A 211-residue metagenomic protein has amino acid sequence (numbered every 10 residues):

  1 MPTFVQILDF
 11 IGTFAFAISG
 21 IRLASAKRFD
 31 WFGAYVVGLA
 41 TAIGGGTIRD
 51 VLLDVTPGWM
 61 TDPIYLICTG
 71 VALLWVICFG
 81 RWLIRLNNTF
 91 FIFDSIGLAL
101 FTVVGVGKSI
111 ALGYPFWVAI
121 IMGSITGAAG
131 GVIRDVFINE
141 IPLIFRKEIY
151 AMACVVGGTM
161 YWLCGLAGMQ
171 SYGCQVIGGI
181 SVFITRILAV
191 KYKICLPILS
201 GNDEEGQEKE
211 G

Functional and structural regions predicted by a protein language model:
M1, I194-G211: Intrinsically disordered, low-complexity non-transmembrane regions of multi-pass membrane transporters
M1-F4, D50-M60, V104-V118, L163-C174: Helix-coil boundary and interhelical linker segments in multi-pass alpha-helical membrane proteins
M1-L53, G58: N-terminal topogenic module of multi-pass integral membrane proteins
P2-T13, P57-V71, P115-G127: Structural signature of hydrophobic alpha-helical transmembrane segments
A17-K27, D50, L74-N87, V132-P142 (+1 more regions): C-terminal ends of transmembrane helices
F32-A40, D62-I67, N87-L98, M122 (+1 more regions): Cytoplasmic-side transmembrane-helix entry/capping segments in multi-pass membrane proteins
V36-A40, T47-L53, I121, I125 (+2 more regions): Short, structured motif recognition centered on aromatic/hydrophobic residues
G38-G46, T69, D94-G107, I149-W162 (+1 more regions): Small-residue-rich segments of transmembrane alpha-helices in multi-pass membrane proteins, especially helix faces
